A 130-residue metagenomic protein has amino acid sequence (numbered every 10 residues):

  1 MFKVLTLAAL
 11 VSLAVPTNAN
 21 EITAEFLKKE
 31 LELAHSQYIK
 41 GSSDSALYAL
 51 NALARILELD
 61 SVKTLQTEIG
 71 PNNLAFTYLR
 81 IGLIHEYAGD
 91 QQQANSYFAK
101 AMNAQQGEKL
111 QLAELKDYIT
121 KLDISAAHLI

Functional and structural regions predicted by a protein language model:
A19-E21, L57-P71, G107-Q111: Flexible helix-coil transition and linker loops at the boundaries of alpha-helical arrays
G107-I130: Terminal, low-structured helical/coil segments at or just beyond the last alpha-helical repeat
